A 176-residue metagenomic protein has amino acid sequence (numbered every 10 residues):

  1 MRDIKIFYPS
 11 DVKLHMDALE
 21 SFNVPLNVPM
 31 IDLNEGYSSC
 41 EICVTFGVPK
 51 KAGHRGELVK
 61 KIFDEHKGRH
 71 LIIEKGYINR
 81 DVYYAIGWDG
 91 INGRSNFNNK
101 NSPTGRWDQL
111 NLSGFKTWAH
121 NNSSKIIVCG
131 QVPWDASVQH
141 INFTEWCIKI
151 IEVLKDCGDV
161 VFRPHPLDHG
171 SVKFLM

Functional and structural regions predicted by a protein language model:
M1-K50, W134-D135: N-terminal pre-catalytic "stem/leader" segment of glycosyltransferase-like enzymes
D3, S123-I127, D159: Charged active-site motifs of nucleotide-sugar-dependent glycosyltransferases
F7-S10, C147-M176: Catalytic donor nucleotide-activated moiety binding site of glycosyltransferases and closely related
D11-A18, A52-R55, R80, A136-S137 (+1 more regions): Short, charged/polar "capping" segments at the starts of alpha-helices and the immediately preceding loops
H15-N23, A52-V59, I141-V153: Well-ordered, non-membrane alpha-helical segments in soluble/globular domains
F46, I73-K75, R163: Generic beta-sheet signal
K51-N79: A short, gly/pro- and small-residue-rich
G68-H140: A nucleotide-sugar donor-handling region in carbohydrate enzymes
